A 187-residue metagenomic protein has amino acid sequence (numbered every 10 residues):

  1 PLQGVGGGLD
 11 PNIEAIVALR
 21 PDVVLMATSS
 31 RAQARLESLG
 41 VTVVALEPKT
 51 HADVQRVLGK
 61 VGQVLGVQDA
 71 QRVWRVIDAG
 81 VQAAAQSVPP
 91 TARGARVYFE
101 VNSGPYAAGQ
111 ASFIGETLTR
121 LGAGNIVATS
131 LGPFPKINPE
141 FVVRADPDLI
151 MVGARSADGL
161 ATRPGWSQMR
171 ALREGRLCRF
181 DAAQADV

Functional and structural regions predicted by a protein language model:
L2-A52, R75, G80-V187: Binding-cleft/active-site segments that stabilize strongly anionic ligands or cofactors
L58-D69: Glycine- and acidic-residue-enriched helix-capping/beta->alpha junction motif
A70-W74: Surface-exposed patches in mature extracellular/periplasmic domains of secreted proteins
